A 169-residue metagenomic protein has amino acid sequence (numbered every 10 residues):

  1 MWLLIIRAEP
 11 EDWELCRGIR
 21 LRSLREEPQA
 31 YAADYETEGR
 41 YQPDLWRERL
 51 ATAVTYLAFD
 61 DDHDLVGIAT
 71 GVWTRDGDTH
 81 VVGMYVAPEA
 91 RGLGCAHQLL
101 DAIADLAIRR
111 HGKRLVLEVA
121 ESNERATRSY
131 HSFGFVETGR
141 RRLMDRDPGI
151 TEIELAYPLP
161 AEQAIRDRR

Functional and structural regions predicted by a protein language model:
W2-I5: Extreme N-terminal starter segment of soluble prokaryotic enzymes
R7-E89, L100-A102, L106, R110 (+3 more regions): Acetyl-CoA-dependent GNAT
G94: Conserved G/P- and acidic residue-centered "switch" motifs that form tight phosphate/ATP-binding loops in soluble
K113-V116, A120-T127, S132-R169: C-terminal "cap" of GNAT-fold acetyltransferases
